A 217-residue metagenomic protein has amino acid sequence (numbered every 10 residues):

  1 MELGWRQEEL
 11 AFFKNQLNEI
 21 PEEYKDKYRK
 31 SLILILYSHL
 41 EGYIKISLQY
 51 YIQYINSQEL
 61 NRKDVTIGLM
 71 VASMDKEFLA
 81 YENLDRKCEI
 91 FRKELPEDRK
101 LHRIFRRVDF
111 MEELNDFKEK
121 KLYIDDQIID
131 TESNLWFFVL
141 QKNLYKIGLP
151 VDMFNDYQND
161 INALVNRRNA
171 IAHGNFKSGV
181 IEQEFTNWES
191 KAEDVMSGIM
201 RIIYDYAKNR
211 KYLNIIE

Functional and structural regions predicted by a protein language model:
M1-F12, I128-E217: Polyanionic, low-complexity intrinsically disordered segments
M1-L34, L48-Y51, S57-Q58, R62-V71: Charged alpha-helical initiation segments
Y28, L32, L36, D156 (+1 more regions): Secondary-structure capping and boundary motifs in well-ordered enzyme cores
I33, E41-G42: Long, contiguous alpha-helical bundle segments
L36, L48-D152: Helix-loop junctions and short alpha-helical segments
Y37-S38, N169: Short alpha-helical basic/polar micro-motif
Y43-S47, Y51, N175, I203: A generic secondary-structure signal for well-formed alpha-helical elements
